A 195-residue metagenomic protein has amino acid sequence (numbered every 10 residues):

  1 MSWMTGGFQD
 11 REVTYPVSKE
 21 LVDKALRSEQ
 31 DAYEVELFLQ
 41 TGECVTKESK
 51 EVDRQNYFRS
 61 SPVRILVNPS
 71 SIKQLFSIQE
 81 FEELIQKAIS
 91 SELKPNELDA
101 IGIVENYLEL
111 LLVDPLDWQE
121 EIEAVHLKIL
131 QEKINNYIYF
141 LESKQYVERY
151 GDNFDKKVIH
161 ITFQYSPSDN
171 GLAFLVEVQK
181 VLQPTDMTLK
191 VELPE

Functional and structural regions predicted by a protein language model:
M1-K87: Alpha-helical propensity feature that highlights long, continuous alpha-helices across diverse contexts
V17, V125-K133, N170-F174: Short amphipathic alpha-helical segments
L21, N68-P69, I103-L108, H126 (+1 more regions): Exposed, flexible binding/inhibitory loops of compact, secreted disulfide-stabilized domains
V35-V52, L141-I161, V191-E195: Short glycine-rich, low-complexity/disordered patches
A88-P115: N-terminal, charge-rich interaction modules
L108-W118, D152-Y165: Short glycine-rich, basic-tinged beta-strand/loop micro-motifs
E120-S143: Mature extracytoplasmic domains of secretory-pathway proteins
H160-E195: Helix-rich interaction surfaces within compact, conserved domain-sized segments that mediate assembly or partner
